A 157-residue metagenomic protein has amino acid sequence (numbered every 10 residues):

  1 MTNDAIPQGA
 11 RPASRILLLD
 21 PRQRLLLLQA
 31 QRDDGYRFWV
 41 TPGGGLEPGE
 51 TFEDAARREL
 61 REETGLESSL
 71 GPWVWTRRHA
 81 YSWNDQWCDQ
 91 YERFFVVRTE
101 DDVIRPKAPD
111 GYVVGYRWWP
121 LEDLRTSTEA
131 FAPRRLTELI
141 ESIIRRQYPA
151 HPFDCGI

Functional and structural regions predicted by a protein language model:
T2-L25, G71, V96: Conserved N-terminal beta-strand and adjoining loop/helix that marks the start of the Nudix/MutT-like hydrolase domain
R11, D34, T41, S68 (+1 more regions): Short connector loops at helix/strand junctions that flank enzyme active sites, especially segments positioning acidic
D20, R32, W83: Acidic surface patches and DE-rich sequence motifs
Q23-E62: Conserved Nudix-box catalytic region and its N-terminal flanking loop in Nudix hydrolases and closely related
D34-R37, A108-I157: Nudix hydrolase/Nudix homology domain
L46-S69, R77-F131: Unchanged
